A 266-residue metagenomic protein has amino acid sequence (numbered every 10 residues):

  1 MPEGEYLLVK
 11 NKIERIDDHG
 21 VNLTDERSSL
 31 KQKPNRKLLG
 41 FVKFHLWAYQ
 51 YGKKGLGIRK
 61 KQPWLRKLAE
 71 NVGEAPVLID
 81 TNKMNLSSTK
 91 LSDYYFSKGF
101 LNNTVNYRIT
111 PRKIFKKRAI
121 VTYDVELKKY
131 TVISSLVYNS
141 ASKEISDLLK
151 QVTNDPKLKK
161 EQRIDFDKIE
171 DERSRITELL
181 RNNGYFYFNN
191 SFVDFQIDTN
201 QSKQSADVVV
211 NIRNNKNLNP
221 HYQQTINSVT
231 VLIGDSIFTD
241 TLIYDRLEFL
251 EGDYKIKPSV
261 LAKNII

Functional and structural regions predicted by a protein language model:
M1-I266: Interaction-mediating elements
